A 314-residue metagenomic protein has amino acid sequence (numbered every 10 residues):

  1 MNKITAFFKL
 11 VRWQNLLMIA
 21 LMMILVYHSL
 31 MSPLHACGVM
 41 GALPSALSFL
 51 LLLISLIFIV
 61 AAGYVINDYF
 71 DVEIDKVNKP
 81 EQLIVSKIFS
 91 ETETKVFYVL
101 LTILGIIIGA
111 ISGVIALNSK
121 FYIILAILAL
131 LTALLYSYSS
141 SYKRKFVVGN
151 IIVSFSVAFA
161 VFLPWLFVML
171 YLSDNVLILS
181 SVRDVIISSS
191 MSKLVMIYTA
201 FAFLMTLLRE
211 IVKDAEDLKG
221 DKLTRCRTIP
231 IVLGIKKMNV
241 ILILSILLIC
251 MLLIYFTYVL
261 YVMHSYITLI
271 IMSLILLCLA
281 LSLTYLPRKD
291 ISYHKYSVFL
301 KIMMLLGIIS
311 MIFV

Functional and structural regions predicted by a protein language model:
M1-V314: Multi-pass alpha-helical membrane architecture of UbiA-family and related isoprenoid/lipid prenyltransferases
